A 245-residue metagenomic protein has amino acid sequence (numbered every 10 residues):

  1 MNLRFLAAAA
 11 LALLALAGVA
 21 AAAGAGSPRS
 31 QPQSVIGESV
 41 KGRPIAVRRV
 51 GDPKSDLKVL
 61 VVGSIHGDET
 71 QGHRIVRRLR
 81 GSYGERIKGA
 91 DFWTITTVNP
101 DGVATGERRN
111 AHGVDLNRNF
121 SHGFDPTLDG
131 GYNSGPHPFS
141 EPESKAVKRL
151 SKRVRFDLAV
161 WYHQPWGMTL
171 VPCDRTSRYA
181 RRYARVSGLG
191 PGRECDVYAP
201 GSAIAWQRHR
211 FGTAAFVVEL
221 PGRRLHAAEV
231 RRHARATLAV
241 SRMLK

Functional and structural regions predicted by a protein language model:
M1-A9: Bacterial N-terminal signal peptides that target proteins for export
A8-G18: Bacterial N-terminal signal peptides
L16-P28: C-terminal region of N-terminal signal peptides and the immediate post-cleavage residues of exported proteins
R29-K41: N-terminal cap/lid segment of alpha/beta-hydrolase-fold proteins
S39-V40, D56-V62, E69-D196, T213 (+1 more regions): Active-site/substrate-binding loop(s) of hydrolase catalytic cores
A46-S55: Short beta-strand-to-loop junctions in surface cap/lid or active-site-entrance loops
A159, T169-V171, C195-K245: Active-site-adjacent mobile loop/cap segments within catalytic or ligand-binding domains
